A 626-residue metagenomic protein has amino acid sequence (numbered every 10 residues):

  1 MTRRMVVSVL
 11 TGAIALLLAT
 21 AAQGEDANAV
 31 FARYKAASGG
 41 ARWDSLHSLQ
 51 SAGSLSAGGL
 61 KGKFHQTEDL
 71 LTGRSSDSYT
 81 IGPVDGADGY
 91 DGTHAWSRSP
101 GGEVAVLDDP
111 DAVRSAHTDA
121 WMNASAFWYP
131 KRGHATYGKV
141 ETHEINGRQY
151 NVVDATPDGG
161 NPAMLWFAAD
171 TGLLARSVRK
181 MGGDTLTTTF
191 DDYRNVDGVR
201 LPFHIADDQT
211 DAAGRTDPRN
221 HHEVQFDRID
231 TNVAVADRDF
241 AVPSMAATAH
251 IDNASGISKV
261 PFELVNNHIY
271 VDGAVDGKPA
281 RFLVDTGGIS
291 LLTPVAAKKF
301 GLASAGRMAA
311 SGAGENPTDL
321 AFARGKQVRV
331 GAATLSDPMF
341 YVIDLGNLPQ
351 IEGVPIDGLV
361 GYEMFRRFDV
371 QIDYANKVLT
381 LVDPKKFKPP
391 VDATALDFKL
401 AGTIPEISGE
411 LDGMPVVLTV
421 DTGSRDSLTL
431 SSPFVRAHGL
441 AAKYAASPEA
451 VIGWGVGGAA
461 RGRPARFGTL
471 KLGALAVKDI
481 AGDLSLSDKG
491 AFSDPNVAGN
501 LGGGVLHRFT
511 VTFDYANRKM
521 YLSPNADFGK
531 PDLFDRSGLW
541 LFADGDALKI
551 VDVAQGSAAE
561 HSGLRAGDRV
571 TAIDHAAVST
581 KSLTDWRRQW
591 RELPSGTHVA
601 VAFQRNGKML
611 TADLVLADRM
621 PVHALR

Functional and structural regions predicted by a protein language model:
M1-M5: N-terminal secretory signal peptides that target proteins for export/translocation
S8-L17: Bacterial N-terminal signal peptides
Q23-A32, H94-A163, A169-L173, K180-G182 (+5 more regions): Flexible, processing/modification-adjacent segments and terminal tails in exported/periplasmic/extracellular proteins
N28-E103, G133-E144: N-terminal mature ectodomain segment of secretory-pathway/periplasmic proteins
E68, D88-G92, H143, M164-D170 (+2 more regions): Aromatic-rich beta-strand edge motifs centered on tyrosine
D77, A155, R176-S177, F203-D207: Beta-strand-dense domains in secreted/periplasmic systems and polymorphic toxin scaffolds
P83-V84, G159-P162, G183, T187-T188 (+3 more regions): Short, small/polar residue-rich loop motifs at catalytic or cofactor-binding pockets
H117, W166, D191-R626: Pepsin/retropepsin-fold aspartyl endopeptidases
